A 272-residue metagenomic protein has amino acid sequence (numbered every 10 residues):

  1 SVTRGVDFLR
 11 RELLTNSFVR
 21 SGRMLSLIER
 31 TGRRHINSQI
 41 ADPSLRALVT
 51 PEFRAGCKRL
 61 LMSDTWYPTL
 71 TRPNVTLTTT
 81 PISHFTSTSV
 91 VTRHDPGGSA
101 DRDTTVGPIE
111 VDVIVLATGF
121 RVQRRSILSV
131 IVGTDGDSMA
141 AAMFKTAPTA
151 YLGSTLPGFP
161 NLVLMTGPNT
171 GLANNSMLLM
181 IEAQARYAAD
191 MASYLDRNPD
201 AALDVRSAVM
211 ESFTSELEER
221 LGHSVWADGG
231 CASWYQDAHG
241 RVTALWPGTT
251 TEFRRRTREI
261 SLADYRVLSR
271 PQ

Functional and structural regions predicted by a protein language model:
S1-Q272: N-terminal FAD-binding dinucleotide-binding subdomain shared by FAD-dependent oxidases/monooxygenases
